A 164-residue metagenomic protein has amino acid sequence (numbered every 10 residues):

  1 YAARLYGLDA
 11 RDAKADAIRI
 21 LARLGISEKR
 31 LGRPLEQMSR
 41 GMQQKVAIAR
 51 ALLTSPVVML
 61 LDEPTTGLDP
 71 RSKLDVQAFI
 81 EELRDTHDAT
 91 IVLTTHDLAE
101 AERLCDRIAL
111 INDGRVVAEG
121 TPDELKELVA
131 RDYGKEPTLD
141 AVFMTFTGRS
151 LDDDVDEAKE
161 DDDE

Functional and structural regions predicted by a protein language model:
R4, D12-R30: Conserved ABC ATPase "signature" region
I48: Hydrophobic anchor residue at the start of the ABC signature
S55: Conserved catalytic motifs of ABC-family nucleotide-binding domains
M59-D62: Catalytic Walker B motif of ABC-type/P-loop ATPase nucleotide-binding domains
L74-H87: Helical segment within the ABC ATPase nucleotide-binding domain
E119-G120: ABC ATPase "signature
